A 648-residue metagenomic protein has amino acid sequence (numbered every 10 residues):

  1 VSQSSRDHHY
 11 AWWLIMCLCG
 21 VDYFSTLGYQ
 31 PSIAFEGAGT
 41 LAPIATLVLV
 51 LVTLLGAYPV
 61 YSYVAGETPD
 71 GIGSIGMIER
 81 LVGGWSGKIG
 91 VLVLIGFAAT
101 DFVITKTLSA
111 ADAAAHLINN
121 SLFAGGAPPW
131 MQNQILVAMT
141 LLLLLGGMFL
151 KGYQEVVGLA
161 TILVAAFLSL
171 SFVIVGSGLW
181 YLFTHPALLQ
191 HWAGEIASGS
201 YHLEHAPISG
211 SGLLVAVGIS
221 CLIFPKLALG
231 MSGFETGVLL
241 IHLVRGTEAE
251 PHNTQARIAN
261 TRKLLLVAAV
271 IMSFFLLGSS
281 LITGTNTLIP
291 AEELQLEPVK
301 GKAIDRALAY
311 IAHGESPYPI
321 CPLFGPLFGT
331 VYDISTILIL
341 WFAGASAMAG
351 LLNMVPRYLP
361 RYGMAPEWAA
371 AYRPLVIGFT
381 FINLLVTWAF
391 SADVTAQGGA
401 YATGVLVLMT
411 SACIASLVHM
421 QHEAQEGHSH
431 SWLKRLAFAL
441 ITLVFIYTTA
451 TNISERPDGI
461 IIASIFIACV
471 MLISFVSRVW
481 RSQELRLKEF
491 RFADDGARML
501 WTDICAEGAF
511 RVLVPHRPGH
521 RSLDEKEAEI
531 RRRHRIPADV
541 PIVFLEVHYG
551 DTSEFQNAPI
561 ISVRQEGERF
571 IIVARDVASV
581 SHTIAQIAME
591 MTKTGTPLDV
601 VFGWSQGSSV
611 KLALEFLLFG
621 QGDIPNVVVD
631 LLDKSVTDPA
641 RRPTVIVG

Functional and structural regions predicted by a protein language model:
V1-Q3, E484-G648: Cytosolic C-terminal regulatory domains/tails of membrane transporters and channels
V1-Y29, I78-R80, G84-L92: Membrane-interface "cap" regions at the ends of multi-pass membrane proteins
A34-R80, S86-L92, T107-L142, I271-S273: Extracellular loop-to-transmembrane helix junctions
G83-K88, P129-T140, R245-F274, P356-S391 (+1 more regions): Loop-to-transmembrane helix boundary motifs in multi-pass membrane proteins
L150-T184, H191-G194, S346, G398-A412 (+2 more regions): Membrane-interface loop-to-helix entry segments
L159, A365-L375, M409-P457, Q483-D503: C-terminal membrane-solvent junction of multi-pass transporters and transport-like membrane proteins
L168-E204, S280-L288, A412-H428, T449-I453 (+1 more regions): Hydrophobic alpha-helical segments and their helix-loop junctions in multi-pass secondary transporters
G178-W192, A249-T254, V267-I311: Extracellular/periplasmic helix-exit of transmembrane alpha-helices
